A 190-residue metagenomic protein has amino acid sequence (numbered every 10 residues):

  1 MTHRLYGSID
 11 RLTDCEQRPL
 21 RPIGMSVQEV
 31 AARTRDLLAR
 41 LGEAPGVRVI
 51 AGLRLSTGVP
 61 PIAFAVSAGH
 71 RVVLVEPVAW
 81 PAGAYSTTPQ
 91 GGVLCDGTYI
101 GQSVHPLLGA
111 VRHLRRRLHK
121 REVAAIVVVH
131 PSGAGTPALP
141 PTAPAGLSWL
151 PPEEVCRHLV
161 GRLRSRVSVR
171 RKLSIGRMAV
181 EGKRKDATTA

Functional and structural regions predicted by a protein language model:
M1-P60, S67-R71, A84-S86, V93-A190: Surface-exposed interaction regions that form or flank ligand-binding interfaces
P77-A82: Short glycine-enriched loops at secondary-structure junctions
